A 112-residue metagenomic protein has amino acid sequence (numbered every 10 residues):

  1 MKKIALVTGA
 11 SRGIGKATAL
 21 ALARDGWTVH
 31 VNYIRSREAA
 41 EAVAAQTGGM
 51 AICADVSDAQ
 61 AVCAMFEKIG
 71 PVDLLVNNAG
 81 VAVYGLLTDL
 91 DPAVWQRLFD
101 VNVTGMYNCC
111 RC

Functional and structural regions predicted by a protein language model:
I4-V7, L75-V76: Conserved hydrophobic beta-strands of the Rossmann-like cofactor-binding core in SDR/related NAD(P)H-dependent
S11-R12: Conserved glycine-rich cofactor-binding loop
D25-E41: Conserved glycine-rich Rossmann-like NAD(P)H-binding loop of the short-chain dehydrogenase/reductase
C53-A64, P92: The beta1-alpha1 cofactor-binding region of Rossmann-like NAD(H)/NADP(H)-dependent oxidoreductases
A79-V83: Conserved NAD(P)H cofactor-binding loop of Rossmann-fold oxidoreductase domains
L86-L87, V94-Q96: Substrate-binding pocket helix/loop in short-chain dehydrogenase/reductase
C110-R111: A short, exposed helix-loop element centered on a Lys and neighboring polar residues
